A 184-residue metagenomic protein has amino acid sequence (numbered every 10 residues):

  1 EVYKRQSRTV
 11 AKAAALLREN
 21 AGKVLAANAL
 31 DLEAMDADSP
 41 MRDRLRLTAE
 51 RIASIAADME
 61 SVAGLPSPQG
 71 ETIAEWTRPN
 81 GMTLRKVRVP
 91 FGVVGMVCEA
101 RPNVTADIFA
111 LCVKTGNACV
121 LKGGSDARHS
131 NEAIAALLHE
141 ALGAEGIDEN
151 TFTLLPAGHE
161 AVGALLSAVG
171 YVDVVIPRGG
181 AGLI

Functional and structural regions predicted by a protein language model:
E1-K86, L111: N-terminal Rossmann-like NAD(P)+-binding subdomain of aldehyde/semialdehyde dehydrogenases
R5-Q6, M59, V94, G116 (+2 more regions): Buried hydrophobic positions in well-ordered alpha/beta secondary-structure cores of metabolic enzymes
K23, N103, H129, E160 (+1 more regions): Short alpha-helical
T48, E99-R101, G124, G158 (+1 more regions): Short beta->alpha junction loops/turns
S61-G64, P68-E145, V172: Conserved small-residue-rich beta-alpha loop and adjacent elements that most often cradle the phosphate/pyrophosphate
V93, I147-I184: Conserved NAD(P)+-binding/catalytic subdomain of aldehyde/semialdehyde dehydrogenases
